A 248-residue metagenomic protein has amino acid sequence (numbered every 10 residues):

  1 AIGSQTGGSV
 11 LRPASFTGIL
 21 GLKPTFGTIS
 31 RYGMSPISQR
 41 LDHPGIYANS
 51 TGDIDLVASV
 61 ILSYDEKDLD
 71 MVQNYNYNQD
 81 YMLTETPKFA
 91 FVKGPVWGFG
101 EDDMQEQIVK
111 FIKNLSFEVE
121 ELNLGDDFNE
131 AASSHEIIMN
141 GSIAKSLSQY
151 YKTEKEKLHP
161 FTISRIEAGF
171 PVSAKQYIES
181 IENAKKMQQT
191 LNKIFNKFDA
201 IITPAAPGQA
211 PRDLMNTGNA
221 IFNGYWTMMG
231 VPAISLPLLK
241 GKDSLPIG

Functional and structural regions predicted by a protein language model:
A1-P44, V92-G94, A205-T217: Short glycine/serine-rich loop/turn segments
K23-E106: A short helix-breaking turn/cap at a secondary-structure junction
I61, V172-G248: Glycine-rich, small-residue loops and helix-cap segments that act as flexible hinges at active-site edges
K67-Q73, E118-D126: Flexible, glycine/charged-enriched surface loops at secondary-structure junctions
T86-K88, V92, I137-Q188, N192 (+1 more regions): Short helix-loop capping/hinge segments that flank enzyme active sites or metal/cofactor-binding pockets
E101-L124, L147-T153, Y177, I181-F198: Acyltransferase
